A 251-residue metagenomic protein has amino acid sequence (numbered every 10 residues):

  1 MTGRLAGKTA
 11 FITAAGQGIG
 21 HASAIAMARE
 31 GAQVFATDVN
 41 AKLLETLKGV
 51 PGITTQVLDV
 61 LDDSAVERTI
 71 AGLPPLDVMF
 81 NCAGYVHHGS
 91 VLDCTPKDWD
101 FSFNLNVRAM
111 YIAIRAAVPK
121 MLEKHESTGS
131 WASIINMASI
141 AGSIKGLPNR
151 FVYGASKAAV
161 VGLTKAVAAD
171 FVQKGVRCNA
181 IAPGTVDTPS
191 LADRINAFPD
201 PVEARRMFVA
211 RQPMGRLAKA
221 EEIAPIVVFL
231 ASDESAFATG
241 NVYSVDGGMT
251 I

Functional and structural regions predicted by a protein language model:
S90-V91, D98-F103, F208: Substrate-binding pocket helix/loop in short-chain dehydrogenase/reductase
I114, S156, T164: Active-site helix of classical SDR
P119, A169-D170, A236: Alpha-helical segment proximal to the catalytic Tyr-Lys
S139: Residue(s) in the substrate-gating loop at a strand-loop-helix junction that position the organic substrate next
V172, R177, A238-G240: Short, small/polar-rich loop/turn modules that mediate ligand/substrate recognition or access, typified
P183-D193: Short, flexible catalytic-loop segment of classical short-chain dehydrogenase/reductase
R216-V245, T250: C-terminal substrate-recognition "lid" of short-chain dehydrogenase/reductases
